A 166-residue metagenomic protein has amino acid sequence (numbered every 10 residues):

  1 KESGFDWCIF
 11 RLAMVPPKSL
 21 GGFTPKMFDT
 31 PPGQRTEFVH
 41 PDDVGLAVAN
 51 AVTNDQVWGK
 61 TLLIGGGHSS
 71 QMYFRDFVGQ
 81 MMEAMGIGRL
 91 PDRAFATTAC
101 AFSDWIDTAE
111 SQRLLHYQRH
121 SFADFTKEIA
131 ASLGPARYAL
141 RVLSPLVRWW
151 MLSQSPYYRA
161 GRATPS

Functional and structural regions predicted by a protein language model:
K1-L20: Conserved beta-loop-beta element that borders a ligand/cofactor-binding pocket
C8, R119-T126: Gly/Pro- and small hydrophobic-enriched strand-loop and loop-to-helix capping segments that sit at the rims
I9, D29-T53, G59-K60: Substrate-positioning beta->alpha
M14, T36-V39, D104-W105: Short glycine- and hydrophobic/aromatic-rich loop-to-beta-strand nucleating segment in the catalytic cores
M14-G33, E83-R93: A short C-terminal helix-loop "cap" of Rossmann-like NAD(P)-dependent dehydrogenase/epimerase domains
K18, L114-Y117: Aromatic-glycine-rich donor-binding/catalytic loop that engages nucleotide-sugar donors across glycosyltransferases
A47-L114, A123-S166: Mid/C-terminal beta-alpha module of Rossmann-like enzyme folds, strongest in SDR-family dehydrogenases/epimerases
